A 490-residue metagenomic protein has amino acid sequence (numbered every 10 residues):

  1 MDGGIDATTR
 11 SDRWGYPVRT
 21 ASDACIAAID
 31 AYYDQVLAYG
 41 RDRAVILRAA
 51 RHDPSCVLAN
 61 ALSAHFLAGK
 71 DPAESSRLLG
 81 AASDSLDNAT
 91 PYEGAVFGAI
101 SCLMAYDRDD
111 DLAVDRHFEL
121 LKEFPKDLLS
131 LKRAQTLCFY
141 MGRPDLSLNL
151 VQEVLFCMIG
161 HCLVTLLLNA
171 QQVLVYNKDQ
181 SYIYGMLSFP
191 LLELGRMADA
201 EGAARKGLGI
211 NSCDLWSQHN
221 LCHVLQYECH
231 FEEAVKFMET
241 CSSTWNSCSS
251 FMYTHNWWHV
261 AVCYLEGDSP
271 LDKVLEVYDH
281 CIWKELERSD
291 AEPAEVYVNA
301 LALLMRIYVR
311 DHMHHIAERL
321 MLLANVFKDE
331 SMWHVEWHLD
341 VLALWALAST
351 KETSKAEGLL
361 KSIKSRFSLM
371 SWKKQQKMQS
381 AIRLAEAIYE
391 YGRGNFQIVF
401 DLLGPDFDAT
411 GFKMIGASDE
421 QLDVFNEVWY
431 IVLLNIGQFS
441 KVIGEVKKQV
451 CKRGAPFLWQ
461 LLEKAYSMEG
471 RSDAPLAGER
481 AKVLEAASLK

Functional and structural regions predicted by a protein language model:
D23-I26, Y33-L47, R51-S55, N60-D111 (+2 more regions): Inter-helical turn/loop elements of alpha-helical hairpins
A24, D42, D53-A59, P91 (+12 more regions): Residue-level recognition of tetratricopeptide repeat
A28, N60, A95-V96, I100 (+12 more regions): TPR repeat positional signature
D34-Q35, F66, S101-C102, Y106 (+9 more regions): Residue-level signature for tetratricopeptide repeat
V36-Y39, K70, A105-D107, F124 (+9 more regions): Structural motif corresponding to the intra-repeat A-B loop/turn of tetratricopeptide repeats
Y39-I46, P72-A73, R108-D110, P144 (+7 more regions): TPR-repeat structural position
D42, S75, A113, S147 (+8 more regions): Single-residue signature of alpha-solenoid repeat helices
L265-S488: Helix-coil-helix junctions within alpha-helical repeat/solenoid scaffolds
